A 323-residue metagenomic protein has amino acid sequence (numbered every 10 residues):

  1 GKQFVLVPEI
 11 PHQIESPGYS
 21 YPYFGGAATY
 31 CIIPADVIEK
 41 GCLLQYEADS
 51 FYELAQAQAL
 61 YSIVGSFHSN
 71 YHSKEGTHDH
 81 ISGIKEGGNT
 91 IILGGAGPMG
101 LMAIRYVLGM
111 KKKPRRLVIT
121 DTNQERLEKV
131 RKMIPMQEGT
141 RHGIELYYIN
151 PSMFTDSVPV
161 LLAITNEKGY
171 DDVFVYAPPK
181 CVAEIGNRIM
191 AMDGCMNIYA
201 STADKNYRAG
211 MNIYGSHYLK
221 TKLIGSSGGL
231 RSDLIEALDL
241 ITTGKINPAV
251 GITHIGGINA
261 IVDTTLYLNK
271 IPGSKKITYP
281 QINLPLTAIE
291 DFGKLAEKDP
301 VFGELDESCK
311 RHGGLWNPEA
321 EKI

Functional and structural regions predicted by a protein language model:
V7-G87: NAD(P)H dinucleotide-binding glycine-rich loop of Rossmann-like/cofactor-binding domains, especially the beta1-alpha1
A59, G94-G97: Glycine-rich Rossmann-fold phosphate-binding loop(s) that bind the pyrophosphate of adenine dinucleotide cofactors
K74, E138, T155-V160, K168 (+2 more regions): C-terminal hydrophobic helical "lid"/dimerization subdomain of Rossmann-like NAD(P)H-dependent oxidoreductases
G87, I104-V182: Adenosine-nucleotide cofactor-binding segment
T90-G95, T120: Conserved N-terminal Rossmann-fold NAD(P)-binding element of oxidoreductases
P98-M99, R126: Hydrophobic/small residue at the entry helix of a nucleotide-binding pocket
R115, G194-C195: Glycine-centered, small-residue-biased loops immediately flanking beta-strands in adenine/cofactor-binding cores
C181-E184, R188, A200-K220, L234: Rossmann-fold NAD(P)-binding glycine/threonine-rich loop
